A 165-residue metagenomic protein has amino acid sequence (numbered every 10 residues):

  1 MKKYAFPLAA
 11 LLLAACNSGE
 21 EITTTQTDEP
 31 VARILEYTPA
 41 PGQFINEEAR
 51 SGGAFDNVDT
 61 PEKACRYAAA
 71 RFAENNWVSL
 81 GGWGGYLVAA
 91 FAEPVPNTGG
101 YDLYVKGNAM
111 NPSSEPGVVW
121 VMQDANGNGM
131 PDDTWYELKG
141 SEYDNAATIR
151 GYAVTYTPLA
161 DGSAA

Functional and structural regions predicted by a protein language model:
K2-P7: Sec-dependent signal peptide recognition, specifically the positively charged N-region followed immediately by
L13-A15: C-terminal motif of bacterial Sec signal peptides marking the signal peptidase cleavage site
E20-G117, A125-N126, T134-A165: A domain-level signal for the mature, folded cores of soluble proteins
